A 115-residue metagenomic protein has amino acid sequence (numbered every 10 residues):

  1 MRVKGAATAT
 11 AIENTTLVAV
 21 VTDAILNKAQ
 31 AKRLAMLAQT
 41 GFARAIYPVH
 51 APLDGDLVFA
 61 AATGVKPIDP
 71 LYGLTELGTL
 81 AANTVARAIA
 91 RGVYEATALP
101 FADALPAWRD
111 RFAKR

Functional and structural regions predicted by a protein language model:
M1-R115: A structural signal for small-residue-enriched, beta-sheet-centric alpha/beta enzyme cores and oligomeric scaffold folds
